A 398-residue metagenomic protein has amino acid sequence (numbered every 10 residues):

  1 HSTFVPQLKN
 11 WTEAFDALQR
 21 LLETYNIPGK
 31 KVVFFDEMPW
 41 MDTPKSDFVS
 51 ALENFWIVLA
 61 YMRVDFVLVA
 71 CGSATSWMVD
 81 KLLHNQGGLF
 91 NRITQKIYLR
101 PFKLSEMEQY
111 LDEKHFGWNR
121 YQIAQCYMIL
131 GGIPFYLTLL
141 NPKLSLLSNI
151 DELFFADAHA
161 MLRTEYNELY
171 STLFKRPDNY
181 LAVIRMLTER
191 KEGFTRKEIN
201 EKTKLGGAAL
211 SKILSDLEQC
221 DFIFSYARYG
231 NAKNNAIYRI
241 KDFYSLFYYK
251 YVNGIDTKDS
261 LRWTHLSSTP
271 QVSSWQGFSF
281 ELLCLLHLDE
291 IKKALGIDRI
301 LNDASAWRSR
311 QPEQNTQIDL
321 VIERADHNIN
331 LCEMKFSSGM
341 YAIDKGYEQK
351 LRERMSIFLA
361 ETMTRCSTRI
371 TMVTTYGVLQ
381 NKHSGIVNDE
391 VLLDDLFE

Functional and structural regions predicted by a protein language model:
H1-P270, I370: Phosphate-binding site recognition
Y229, A236-E398: A cross-kingdom feature that marks ATP-driven nucleic-acid transaction machinery
